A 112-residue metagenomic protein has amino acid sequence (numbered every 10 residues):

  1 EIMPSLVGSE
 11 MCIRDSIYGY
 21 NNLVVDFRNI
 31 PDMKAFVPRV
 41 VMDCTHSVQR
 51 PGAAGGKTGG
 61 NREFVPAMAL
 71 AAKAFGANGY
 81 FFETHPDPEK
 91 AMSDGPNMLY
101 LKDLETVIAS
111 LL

Functional and structural regions predicted by a protein language model:
E1-G8, C12-I13: Single conserved hydrophobic/aromatic residue that forms the stacking wall/gate of nucleotide- or nucleobase-binding
S9-E10, S16, R39-V41, G79-F81: Structural preference for beta-strand elements that scaffold enzyme active sites
R14-D32, V48-P66: Active-site glycine- and acidic-residue-rich loops that bind and position anionic ligands or nucleotide-like cofactors
D32-M33, A71-A72: Generic structural signal for hydrophobic
D43, A72, F82: Conserved, mostly hydrophobic/aromatic
F64-A71, P86: Catalytic cores of alpha/beta
D87-L112: C-terminal helical cap(s) of enzyme catalytic domains, especially alpha/beta-barrels
